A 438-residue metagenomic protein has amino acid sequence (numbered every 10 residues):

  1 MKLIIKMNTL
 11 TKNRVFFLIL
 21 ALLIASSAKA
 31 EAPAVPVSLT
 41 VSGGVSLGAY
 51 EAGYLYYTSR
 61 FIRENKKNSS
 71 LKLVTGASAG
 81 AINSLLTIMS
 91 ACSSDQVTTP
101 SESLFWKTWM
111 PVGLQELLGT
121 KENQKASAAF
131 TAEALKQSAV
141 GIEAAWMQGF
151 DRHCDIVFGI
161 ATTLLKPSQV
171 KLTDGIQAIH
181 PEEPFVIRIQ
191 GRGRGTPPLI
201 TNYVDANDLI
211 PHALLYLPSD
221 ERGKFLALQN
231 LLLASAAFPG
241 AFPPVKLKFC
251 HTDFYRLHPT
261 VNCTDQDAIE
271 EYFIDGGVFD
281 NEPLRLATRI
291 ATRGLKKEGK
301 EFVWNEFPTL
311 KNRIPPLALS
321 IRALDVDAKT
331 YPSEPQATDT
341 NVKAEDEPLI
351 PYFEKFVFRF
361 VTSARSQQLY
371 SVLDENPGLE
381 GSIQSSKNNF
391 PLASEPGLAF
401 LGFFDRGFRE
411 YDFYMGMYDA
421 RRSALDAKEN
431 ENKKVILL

Functional and structural regions predicted by a protein language model:
L3-F16: Bacterial N-terminal signal peptides that target proteins for export
V15-A25: Bacterial N-terminal signal peptides
A28-A32: Boundary at the C-terminal end of the N-terminal hydrophobic targeting segment
A34-S38, S46-A145, C154-V157, L164 (+1 more regions): Patatin-like phospholipase
S38-V41, L71-S78, V157-T163, E270-G276 (+1 more regions): Extended hydrophobic secondary-structure segments that form protein cores and membrane-embedded regions
V45, I156-K297, T340-F404, E410: Active-site gating loop/helix substructures
T87, T98-F105, K297-D327: Catalytic or ion-translocation cores adjacent to nucleophile or general acid/base/metal-coordination motifs in diverse
N430-L438: Acidic, Ser/Thr-rich low-complexity intrinsically disordered segments
